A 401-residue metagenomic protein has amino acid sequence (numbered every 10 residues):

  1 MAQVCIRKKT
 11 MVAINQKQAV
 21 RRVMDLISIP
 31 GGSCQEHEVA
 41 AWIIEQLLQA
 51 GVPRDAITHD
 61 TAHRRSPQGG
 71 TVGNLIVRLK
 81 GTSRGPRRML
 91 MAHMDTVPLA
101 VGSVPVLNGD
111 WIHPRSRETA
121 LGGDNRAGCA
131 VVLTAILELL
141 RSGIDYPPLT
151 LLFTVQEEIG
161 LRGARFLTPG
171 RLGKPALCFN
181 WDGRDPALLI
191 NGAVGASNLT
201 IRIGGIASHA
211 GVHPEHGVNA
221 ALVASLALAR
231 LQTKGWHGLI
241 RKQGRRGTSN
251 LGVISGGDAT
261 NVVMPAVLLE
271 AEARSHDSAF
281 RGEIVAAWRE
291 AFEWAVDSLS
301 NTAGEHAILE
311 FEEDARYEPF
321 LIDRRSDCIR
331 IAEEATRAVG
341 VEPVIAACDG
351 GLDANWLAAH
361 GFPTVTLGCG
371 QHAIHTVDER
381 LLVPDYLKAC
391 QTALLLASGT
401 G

Functional and structural regions predicted by a protein language model:
C5-G73: N-terminal helical capping/dimerization or prosegment-like subdomains of hydrolases acting on amide or phosphate bonds
C5-R7, A221-G401: Metal-dependent amide/peptide-bond hydrolase catalytic core, centered on the "pita-bread" metallohydrolase fold
Q46, H63, Q68-F153, T168 (+1 more regions): Active-site metal-coordination/substrate-binding segment of hydrolases, especially metallo-dependent peptidases
H63-R65, M94-V97, L152-G160, G183-D185 (+2 more regions): Acidic, glycine-rich active-site loops and adjacent beta-strand->loop/helix elements that engage anionic groups
D95-W111, N191-I203, E333-E334, V365: Acidic-glycine-rich active-site phosphate/pyrophosphate-binding loop
V106-T119, G204-S208, V339-G340, Q371-H375: Glycine/charged-rich beta-loop-alpha catalytic/anionic-binding loops adjacent to active sites
S116-A196, I240-K242, T248-L251, T260-N261 (+1 more regions): Acidic/histidine-rich catalytic neighborhood of metal-dependent amide-processing enzymes
